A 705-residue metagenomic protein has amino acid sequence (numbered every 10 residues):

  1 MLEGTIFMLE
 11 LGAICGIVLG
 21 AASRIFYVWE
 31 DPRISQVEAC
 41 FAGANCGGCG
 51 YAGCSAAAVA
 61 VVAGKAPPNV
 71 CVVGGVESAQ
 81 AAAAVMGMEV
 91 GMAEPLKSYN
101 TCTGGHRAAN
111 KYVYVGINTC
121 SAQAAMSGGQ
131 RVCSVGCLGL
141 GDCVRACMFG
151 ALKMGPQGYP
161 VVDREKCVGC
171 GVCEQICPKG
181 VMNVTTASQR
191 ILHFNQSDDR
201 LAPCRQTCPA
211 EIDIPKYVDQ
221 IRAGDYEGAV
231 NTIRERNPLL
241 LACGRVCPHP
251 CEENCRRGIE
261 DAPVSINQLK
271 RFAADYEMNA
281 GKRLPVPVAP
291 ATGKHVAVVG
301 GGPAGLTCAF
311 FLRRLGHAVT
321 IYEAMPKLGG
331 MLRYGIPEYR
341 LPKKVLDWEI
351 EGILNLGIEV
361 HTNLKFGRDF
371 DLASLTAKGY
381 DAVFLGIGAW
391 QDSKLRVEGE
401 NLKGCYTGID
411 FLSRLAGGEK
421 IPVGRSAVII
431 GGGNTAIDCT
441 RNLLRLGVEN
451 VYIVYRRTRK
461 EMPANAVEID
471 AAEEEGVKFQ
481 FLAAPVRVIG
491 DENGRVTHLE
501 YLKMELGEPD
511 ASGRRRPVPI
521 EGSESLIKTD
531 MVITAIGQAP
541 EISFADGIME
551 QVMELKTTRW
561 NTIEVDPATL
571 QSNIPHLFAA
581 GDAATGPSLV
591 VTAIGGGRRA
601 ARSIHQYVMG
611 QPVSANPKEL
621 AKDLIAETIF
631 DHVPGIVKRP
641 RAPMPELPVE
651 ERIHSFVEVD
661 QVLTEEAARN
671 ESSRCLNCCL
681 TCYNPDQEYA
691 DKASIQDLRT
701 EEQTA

Functional and structural regions predicted by a protein language model:
G48-V61, Y112-S121, R131-V168, V172-Q189 (+6 more regions): Iron-sulfur cluster-binding cysteine motifs and their immediate structural context in ferredoxin-like electron-transfer
F194-S197, P203, D470, E475 (+5 more regions): Mid-to-C-terminal Rossmann-like scaffold of FAD/NAD(P)H-dependent oxidoreductases
I221, G228, P290, K294-V299 (+6 more regions): Feature captures the FAD/FMN-dependent oxidoreductase FAD-binding
A273-P290, W348-R368, D392-L446, K556-A568 (+1 more regions): Glycine-rich dinucleotide-binding loop and its adjacent helix/turn
K294-T320, T435-L444: N-terminal Rossmann-like FAD-binding beta1-loop-alpha1 element of flavoenzymes
A318-I321, M325-L356, V360-H361, S413-L415 (+2 more regions): Rossmann-like dinucleotide-binding cores of NAD(P)H-dependent redox enzymes
N401-G424, P509-P587, H632-V633: FAD-site-proximal beta/loop scaffold in flavoenzymes
C439, I574, A580-S614: A conserved FAD-binding loop/helix module that cradles the flavin
